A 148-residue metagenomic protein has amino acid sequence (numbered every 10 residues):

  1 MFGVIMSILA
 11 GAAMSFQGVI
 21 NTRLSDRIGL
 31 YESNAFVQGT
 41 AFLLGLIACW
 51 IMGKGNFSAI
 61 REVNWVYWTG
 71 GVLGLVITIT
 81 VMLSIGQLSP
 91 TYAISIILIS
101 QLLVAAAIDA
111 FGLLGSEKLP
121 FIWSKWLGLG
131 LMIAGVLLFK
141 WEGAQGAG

Functional and structural regions predicted by a protein language model:
M1-L9, D26, F42-Y67, L88 (+2 more regions): Membrane-interface interhelical linkers
M1-R27, T80, A134: Glycine-/small-residue-enriched transmembrane alpha-helix faces in small-molecule transporters and effluxers
I8, A12, L43, V72 (+3 more regions): Hydrophobic/aromatic residues within the transmembrane alpha-helices of Major Facilitator Superfamily
V19-G39, G115: Juxtamembrane helix-loop-helix junctions in multi-pass membrane proteins
D26-L30, T80-I99: Structural motif at transmembrane-helix junctions in multi-pass transporters
E32-N56, L73, L131: Transmembrane alpha-helices of multi-pass small-molecule transport proteins
T40-L44, I96-F111, G130: Alpha-helical transmembrane segments of compact multi-pass small-molecule transporters, enriched in specific families
F121-K140: Hydrophobic transmembrane alpha-helices of multi-pass small-molecule transport proteins
